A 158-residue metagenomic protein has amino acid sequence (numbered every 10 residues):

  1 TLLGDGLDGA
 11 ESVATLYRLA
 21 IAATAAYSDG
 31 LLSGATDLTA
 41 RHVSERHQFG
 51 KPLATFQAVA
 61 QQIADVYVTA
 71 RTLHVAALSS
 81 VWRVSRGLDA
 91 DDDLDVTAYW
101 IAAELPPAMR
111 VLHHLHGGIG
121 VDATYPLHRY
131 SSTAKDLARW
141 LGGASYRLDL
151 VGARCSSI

Functional and structural regions predicted by a protein language model:
T1-L19: A short, charged helix-loop
R18-I158: Alpha-helical interface subdomain recognition
